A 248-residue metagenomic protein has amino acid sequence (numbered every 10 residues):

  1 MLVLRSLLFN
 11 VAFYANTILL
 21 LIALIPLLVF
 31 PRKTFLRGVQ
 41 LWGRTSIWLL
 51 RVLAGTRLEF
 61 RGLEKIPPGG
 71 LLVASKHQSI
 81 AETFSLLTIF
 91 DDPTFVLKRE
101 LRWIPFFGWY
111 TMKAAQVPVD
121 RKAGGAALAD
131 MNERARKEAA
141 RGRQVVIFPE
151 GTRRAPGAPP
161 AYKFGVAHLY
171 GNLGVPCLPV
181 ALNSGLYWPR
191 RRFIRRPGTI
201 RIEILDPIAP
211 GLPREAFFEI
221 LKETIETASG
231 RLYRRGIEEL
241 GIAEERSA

Functional and structural regions predicted by a protein language model:
M1: Phosphate-centric recognition/catalysis
L4-V29: A hydrophobic membrane-anchoring feature enriched in long, contiguous, low-charge segments that mark signal-anchor
L20-R44, R51-L53, P67-G124: Catalytic core of membrane glycerolipid acyltransferases/transacylases, capturing the structured, soluble-facing
F60, V73, F95-V96, I202-I204: Generic preference for hydrophobic
R61, L97-K98, V119-R121, P149 (+1 more regions): Thr-Gly-centered strand-to-loop micro-motif
G62-I66: Glycine-rich helix-loop-beta junction characteristic of Rossmann-like nucleotide cofactor-binding loops
L128-A248: Non-catalytic C-terminal accessory region of glycerolipid acyltransferases and related lyso-lipid remodeling enzymes
